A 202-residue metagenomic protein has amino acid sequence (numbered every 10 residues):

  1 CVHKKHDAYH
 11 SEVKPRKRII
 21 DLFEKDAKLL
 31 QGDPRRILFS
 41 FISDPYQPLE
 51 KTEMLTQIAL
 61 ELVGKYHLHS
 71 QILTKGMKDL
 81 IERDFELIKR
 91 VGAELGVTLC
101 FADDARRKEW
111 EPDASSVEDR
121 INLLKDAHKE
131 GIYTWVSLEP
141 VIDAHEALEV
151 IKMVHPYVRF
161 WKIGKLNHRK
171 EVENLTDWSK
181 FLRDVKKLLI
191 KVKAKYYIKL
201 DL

Functional and structural regions predicted by a protein language model:
C1-E94, A102-A105, V117, K129 (+1 more regions): Conserved Radical SAM active-site core
I37, S70-I72, A93-V97, T134-L138 (+2 more regions): Hydrophobic faces of well-ordered beta-strands that scaffold small-molecule active sites in alpha/beta enzyme cores
I42-D44, K75-M77, T98-A102, E139-V141 (+2 more regions): Active-site beta-loop-alpha junctions enriched in small/polar residues
M54-L55, E86-C100, E146-K162: Short, electropositive alpha-helical surface patch
L62-Y66, L95-T98, D119-L123, R159-I163: Glycine-rich loops and low-complexity Gly/Arg-rich segments that provide flexible linkers or classic glycine-based
H67, E111-P112, K193: Glycine-centered secondary-structure boundary/capping sites
L80-K89, A105-H145: Eukaryote-skewed repeat-based solenoidal scaffolds used as protein-protein interaction platforms, primarily
N122, H128-G131, D143-L202: Auxiliary Fe-S-binding modules of radical SAM enzymes
